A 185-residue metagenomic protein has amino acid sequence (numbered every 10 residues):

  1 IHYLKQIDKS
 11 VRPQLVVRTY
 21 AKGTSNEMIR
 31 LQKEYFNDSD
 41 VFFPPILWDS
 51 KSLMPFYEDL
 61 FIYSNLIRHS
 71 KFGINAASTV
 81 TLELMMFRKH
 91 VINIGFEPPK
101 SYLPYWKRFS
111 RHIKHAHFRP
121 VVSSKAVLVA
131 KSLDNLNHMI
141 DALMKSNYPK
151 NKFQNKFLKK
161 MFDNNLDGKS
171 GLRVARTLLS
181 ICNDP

Functional and structural regions predicted by a protein language model:
I1-V11: Short hydrophobic signal-anchor/transmembrane segments that target glycosyltransferases and glycosylation machinery
H2, D59-I62, K114-A116: A generic local structural motif
Q14-Y20: Short internal beta-strands
V16, F42, F72-I74, I92-I94 (+1 more regions): Hydrophobic/aromatic beta-strand patches that form the interior of the parallel beta-sheet core in alpha/beta enzyme
Y20-L82, F87: Donor nucleotide-activated moiety binding/catalytic core segment of transferases that use nucleotide-activated donors
M54-Y57, A130, N165-K169: Conserved phosphate-coordination/catalytic loops
T79-N165: Catalytic binding pocket for nucleotide-activated donors in carbohydrate/polymer assembly enzymes
D167-P185: C-terminal alpha-helical cap of glycosyltransferases
